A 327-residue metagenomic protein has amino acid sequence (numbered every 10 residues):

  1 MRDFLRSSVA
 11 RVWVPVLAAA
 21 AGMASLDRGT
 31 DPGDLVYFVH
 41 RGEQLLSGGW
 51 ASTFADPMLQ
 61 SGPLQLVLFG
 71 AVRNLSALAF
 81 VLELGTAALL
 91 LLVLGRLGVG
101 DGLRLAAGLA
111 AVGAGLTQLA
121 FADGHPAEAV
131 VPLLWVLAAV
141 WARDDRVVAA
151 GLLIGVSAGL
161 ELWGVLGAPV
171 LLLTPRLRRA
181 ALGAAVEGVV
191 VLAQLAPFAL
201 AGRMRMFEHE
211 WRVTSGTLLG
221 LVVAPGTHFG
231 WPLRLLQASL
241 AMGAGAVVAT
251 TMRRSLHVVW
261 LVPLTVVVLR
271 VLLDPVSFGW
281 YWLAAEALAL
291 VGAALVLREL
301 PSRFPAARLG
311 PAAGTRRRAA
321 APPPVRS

Functional and structural regions predicted by a protein language model:
M1-A139, P175-W282, A293, L297-E299 (+2 more regions): Primarily membrane-embedded glycan-assembly and transfer machineries that use lipid-linked glycans
L94, D145-V147: Long, contiguous secondary-structure blocks with strong helical propensity
W135-A139, V147-L172, T265-V271: Membrane-interface alpha helices of multi-pass inner-membrane proteins
V325-R326: Long, intrinsically disordered low-complexity regulatory regions of metazoan
